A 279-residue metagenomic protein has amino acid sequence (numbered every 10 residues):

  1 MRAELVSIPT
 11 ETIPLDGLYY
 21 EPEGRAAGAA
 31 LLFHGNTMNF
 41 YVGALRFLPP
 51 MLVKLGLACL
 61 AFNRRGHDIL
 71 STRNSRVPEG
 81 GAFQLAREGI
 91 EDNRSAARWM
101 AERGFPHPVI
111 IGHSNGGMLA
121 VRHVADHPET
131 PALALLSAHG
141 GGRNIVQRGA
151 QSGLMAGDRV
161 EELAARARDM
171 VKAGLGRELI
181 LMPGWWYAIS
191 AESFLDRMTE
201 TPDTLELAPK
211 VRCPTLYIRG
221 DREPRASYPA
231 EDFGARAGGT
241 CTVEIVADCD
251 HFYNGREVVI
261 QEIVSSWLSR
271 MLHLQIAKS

Functional and structural regions predicted by a protein language model:
M1-G24: N-terminal cap/lid segment of alpha/beta-hydrolase-fold proteins
T37-P49, Y228-P229: The serine-hydrolase catalytic nucleophile loop
P49-S75: Conserved alpha/beta-hydrolase
G80-E102: Alpha/beta-hydrolase active-site loop
A134-N144: Active-site nucleophile loop of the alpha/beta-hydrolase fold
V211, Y217-R219: Short beta-strand/loop motif that positions the catalytic acidic residue of the alpha/beta-hydrolase fold
D221-T242: Conserved loop-alpha-helix segment in the C-terminal half of the alpha/beta-hydrolase fold that carries the catalytic
C249-Q261: Catalytic histidine-centered segment of alpha/beta-hydrolase-like enzymes
